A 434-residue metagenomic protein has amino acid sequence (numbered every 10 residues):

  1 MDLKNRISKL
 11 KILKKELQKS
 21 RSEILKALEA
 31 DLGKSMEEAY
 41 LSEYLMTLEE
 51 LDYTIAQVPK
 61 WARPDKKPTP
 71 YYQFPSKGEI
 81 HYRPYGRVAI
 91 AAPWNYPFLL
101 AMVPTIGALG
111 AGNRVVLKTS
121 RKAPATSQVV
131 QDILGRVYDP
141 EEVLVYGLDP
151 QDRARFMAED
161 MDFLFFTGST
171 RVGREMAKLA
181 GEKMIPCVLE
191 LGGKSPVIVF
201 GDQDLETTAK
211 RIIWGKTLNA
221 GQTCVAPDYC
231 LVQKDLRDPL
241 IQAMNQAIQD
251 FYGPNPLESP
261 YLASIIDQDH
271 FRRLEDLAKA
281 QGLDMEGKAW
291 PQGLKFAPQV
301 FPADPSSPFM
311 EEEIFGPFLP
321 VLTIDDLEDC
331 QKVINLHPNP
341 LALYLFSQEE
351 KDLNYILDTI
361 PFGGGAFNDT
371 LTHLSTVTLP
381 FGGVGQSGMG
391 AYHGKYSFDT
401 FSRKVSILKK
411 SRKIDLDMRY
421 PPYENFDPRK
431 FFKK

Functional and structural regions predicted by a protein language model:
M1-E79: N-terminal Rossmann-like NAD(P)+-binding subdomain of aldehyde/semialdehyde dehydrogenases
L3, R21, L205, R237 (+2 more regions): Residues at or immediately preceding the N-termini of alpha-helices
R6, L51, G112, V143 (+7 more regions): Residue-level signal for inorganic ion chemistry
K14-L17, R21, L32, I55-A62 (+11 more regions): Structural signal for hydrophobic packing residues in well-ordered secondary-structure cores of soluble enzyme domains
Y71-T207: Rossmann-like NAD(P) dinucleotide-binding subdomain of oxidoreductase/dehydrogenase enzymes
Y138, V172-P305, F367, P428-F432: ALDH superfamily catalytic-core signature
A158, L191-G193, T223-V225, E258-S259 (+2 more regions): Short glycine-enriched loop/turn motifs at secondary-structure junctions
Q246, K295-K434: Conserved C-terminal structural/oligomerization subdomain of aldehyde/semialdehyde dehydrogenase
